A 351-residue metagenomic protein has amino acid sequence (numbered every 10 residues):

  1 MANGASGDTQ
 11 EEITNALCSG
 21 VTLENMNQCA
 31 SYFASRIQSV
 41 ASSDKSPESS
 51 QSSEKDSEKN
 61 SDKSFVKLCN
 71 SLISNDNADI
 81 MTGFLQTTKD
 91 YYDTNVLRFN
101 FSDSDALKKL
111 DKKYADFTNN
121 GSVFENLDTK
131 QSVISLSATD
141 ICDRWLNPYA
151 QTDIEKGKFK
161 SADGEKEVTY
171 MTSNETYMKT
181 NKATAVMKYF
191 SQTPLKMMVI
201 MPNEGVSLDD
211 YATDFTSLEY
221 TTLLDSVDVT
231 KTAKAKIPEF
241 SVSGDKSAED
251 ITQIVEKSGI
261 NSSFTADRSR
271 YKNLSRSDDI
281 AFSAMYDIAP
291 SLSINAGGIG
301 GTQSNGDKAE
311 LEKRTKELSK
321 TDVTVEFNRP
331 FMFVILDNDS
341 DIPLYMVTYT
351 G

Functional and structural regions predicted by a protein language model:
M1-A5, T9-Q10: Active-site nucleophile-adjacent alpha helix/oxyanion-hole segment immediately C-terminal to the catalytic cysteine
N3-G4, E24-E204, S226-T315: Non-catalytic, conformational "gating/processing" segments within enzyme and secreted inhibitor domains
T9-E24: Primarily short, surface-exposed interaction patches in extracytoplasmic proteins
I13-L17, Y149-K156, D210-S217: Short Gly/aromatic-enriched secondary-structure transition segments
A16, G20, D214-L218, I254-N261: Conserved short hydrophobic interaction patches
S135, T180, T184-I200, K316-G351: Extended hydrophobic
A150-Q151, I200, D210-F215, G306 (+2 more regions): Composition- and surface-driven signal marking solvent-exposed, interaction-prone regions in large proteins
P202-V229: Internal alpha/beta scaffold segment
